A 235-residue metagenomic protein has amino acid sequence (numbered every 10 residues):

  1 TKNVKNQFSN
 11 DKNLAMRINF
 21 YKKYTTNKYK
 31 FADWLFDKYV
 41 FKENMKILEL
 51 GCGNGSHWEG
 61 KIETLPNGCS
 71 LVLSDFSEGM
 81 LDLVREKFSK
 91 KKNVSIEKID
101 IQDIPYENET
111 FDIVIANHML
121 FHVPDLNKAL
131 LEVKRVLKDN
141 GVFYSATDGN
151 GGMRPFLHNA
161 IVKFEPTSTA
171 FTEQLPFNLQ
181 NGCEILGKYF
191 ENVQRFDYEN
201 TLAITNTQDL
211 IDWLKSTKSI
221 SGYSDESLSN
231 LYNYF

Functional and structural regions predicted by a protein language model:
T1-E43, S56-G60, M80: Conserved class I S-adenosyl-L-methionine
F36, E59-I62, L130-K134, H158: A structural alpha-helix within SAM-dependent methyltransferase catalytic domains
L48-D103: Class I SAM-dependent methyltransferase SAM/SAH-binding core
Q102-I113: A short acidic, Gly/Pro-enriched loop at the edge of an enzyme's catalytic core that lines a small-molecule cofactor
I113-L126: A short SAM/SAH-binding and catalytic strip from SAM-dependent methyltransferases
N127-K128, K134, N140-I204, S221-E226: Conserved catalytic/acceptor-binding region of the Class I
T217-F235: A C-terminal cap/extension of S-adenosyl-L-methionine-dependent methyltransferases that defines the acceptor-substrate
